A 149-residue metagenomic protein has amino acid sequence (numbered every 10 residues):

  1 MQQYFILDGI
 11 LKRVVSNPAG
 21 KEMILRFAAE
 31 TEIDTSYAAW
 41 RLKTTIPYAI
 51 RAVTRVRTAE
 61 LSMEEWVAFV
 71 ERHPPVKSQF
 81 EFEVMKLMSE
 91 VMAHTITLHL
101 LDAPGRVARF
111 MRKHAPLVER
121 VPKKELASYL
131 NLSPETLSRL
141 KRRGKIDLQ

Functional and structural regions predicted by a protein language model:
M1-K12, E30-T31: Glycine- and acidic-residue-biased ligand/ion/polar-headgroup-sensing regions
D8, E30, R55, M63 (+3 more regions): ATP/adenylate-binding site constellation spanning eukaryotic-like Ser/Thr protein kinases, ABC-transporter
V14-G20: Cytochrome P450 core scaffold surrounding the K-helix E-X-X-R motif and the conserved "meander" helix-loop region
I24-F82: Cyclic-nucleotide recognition modules
F82-E83, E90, V107: Short Pro-Cys-Gly-centered "Cys-loop" motif that presents a nucleophilic cysteine in a tight turn
K86-T97: Short, Lys/Arg-enriched N-terminal segment that forms or immediately precedes the first helix of a structured domain
L101-Q149: Phosphate-/nucleic-acid-contacting segments
